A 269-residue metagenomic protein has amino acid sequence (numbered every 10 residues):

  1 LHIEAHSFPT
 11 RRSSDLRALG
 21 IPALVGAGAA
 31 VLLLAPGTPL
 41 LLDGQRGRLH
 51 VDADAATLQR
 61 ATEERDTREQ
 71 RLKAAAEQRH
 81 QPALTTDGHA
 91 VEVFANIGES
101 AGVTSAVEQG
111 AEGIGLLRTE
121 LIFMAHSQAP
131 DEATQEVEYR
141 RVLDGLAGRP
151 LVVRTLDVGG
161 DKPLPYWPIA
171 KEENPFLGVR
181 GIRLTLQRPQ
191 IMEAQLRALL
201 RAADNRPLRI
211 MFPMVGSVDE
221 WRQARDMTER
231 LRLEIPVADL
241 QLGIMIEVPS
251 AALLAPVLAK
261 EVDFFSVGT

Functional and structural regions predicted by a protein language model:
L1-H6: Short, exposed "boundary/linker" segments that immediately precede the start of a downstream structural module
S7, R11-Q109: Acidic, glycine-rich flexible loop/linker segments
L72-T269: Conserved alpha/beta-domain cores
